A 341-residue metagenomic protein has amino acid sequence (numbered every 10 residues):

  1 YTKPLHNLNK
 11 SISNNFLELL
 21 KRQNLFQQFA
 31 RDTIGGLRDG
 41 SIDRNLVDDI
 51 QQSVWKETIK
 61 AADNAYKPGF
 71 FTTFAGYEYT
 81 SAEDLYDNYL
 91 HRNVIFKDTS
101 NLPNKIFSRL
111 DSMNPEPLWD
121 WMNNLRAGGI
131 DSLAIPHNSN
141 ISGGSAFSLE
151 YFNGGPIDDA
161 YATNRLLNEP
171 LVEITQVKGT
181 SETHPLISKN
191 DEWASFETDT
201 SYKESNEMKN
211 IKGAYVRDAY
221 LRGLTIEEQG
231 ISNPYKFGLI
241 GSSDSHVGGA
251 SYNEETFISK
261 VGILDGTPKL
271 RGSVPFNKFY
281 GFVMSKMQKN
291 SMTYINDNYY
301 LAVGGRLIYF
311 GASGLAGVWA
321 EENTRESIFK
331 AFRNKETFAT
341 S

Functional and structural regions predicted by a protein language model:
Y1-S341: Extended, charged catalytic domains and RNA/DNA-binding interfaces, predominantly in divalent-metal-using enzymes
